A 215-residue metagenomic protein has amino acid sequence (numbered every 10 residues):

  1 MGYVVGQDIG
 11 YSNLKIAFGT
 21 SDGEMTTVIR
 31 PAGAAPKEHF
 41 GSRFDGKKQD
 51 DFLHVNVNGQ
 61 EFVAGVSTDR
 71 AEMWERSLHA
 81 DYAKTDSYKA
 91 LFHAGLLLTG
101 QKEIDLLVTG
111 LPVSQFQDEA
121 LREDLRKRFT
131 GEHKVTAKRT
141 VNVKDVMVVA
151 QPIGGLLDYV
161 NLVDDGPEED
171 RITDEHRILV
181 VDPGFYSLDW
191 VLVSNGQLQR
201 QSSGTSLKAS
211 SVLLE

Functional and structural regions predicted by a protein language model:
M1-I178, Q197-S210, E215: Nucleotide/phosphate-binding catalytic cleft detector across ATP-hydrolyzing and phosphate-transferring enzymes
R177-S194: Hydrophobic, aromatic-enriched interface-forming segments
